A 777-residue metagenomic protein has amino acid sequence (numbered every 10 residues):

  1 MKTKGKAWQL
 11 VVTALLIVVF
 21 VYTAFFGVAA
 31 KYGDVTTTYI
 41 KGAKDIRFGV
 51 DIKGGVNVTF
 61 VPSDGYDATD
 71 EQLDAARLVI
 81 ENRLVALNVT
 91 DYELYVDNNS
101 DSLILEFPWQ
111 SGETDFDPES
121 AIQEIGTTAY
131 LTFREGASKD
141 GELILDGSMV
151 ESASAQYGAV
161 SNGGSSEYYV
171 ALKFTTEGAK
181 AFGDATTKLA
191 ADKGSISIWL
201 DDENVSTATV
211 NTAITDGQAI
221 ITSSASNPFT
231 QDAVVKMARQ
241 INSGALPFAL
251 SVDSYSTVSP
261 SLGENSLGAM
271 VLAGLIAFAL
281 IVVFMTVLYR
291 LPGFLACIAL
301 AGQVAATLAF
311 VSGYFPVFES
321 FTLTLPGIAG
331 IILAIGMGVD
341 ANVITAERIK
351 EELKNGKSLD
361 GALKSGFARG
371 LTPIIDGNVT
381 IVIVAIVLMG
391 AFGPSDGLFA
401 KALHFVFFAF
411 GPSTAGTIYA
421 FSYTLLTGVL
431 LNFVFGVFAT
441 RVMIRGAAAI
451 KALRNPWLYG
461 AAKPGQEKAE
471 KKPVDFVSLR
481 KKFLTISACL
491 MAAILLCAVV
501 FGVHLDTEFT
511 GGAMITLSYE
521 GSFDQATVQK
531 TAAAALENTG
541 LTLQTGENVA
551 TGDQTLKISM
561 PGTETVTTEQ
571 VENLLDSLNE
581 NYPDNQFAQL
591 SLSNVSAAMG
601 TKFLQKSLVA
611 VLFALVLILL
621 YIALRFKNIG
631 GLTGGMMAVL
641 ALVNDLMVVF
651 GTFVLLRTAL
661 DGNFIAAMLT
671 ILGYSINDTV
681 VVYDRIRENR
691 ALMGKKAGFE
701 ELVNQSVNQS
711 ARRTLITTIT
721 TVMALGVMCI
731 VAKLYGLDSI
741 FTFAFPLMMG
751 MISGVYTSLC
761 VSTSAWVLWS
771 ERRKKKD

Functional and structural regions predicted by a protein language model:
M1-D777: A structural signal for conserved, well-ordered secondary-structure elements that form binding/interaction cores
